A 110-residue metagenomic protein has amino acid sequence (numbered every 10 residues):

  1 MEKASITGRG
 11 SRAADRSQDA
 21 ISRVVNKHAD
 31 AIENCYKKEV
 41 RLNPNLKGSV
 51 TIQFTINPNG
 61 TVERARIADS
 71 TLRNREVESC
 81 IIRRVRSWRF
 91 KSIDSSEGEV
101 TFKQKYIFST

Functional and structural regions predicted by a protein language model:
K3-A13, I32, P44-L72, V85: Short tight loops/turns at secondary-structure junctions
A14-D19, D30, K37-L46, R73-T110: Short, positively biased Gly/Pro-containing turn/loop motifs at secondary-structure boundaries
S22-V24: A short, charge-rich alpha-helical start-of-domain segment used by transcription regulators
